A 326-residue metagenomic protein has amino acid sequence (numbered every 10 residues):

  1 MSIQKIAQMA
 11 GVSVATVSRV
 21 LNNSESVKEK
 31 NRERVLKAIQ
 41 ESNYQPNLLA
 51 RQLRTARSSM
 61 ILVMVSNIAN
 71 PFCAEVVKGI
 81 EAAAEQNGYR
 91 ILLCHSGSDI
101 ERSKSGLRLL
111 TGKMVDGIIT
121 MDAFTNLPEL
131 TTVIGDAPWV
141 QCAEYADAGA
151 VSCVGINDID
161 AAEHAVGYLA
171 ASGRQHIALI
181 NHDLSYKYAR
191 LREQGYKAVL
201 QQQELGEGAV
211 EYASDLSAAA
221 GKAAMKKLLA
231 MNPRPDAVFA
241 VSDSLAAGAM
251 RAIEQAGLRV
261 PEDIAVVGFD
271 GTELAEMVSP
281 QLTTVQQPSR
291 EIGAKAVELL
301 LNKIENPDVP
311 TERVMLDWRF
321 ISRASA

Functional and structural regions predicted by a protein language model:
M1-R57: N-terminal helix-turn-helix DNA-binding module of bacterial transcription factors
V14-R19, L53-A69, Y168, H176-D183: Short beta-strand segments enriched in small/hydrophobic residues
E41, A82-N87, T111, G135-Q141 (+1 more regions): Bacterial carbohydrate/catabolite-sensing allosteric modules
Y44-L109, K113-G117, K197: Amphipathic helical "hinge" segments at domain boundaries
L48-L49, R102-G106, N126-E129, A220 (+1 more regions): Short acidic active-site motifs
G97-I100, M121-N126, S244: Short beta->alpha connector loops
G117-E129, E144-A150: Acidic, Gly/Pro-rich loop/turn segments at junctions of secondary structure
P128-D136: Catalytic-core regions built around general acid/base machinery
